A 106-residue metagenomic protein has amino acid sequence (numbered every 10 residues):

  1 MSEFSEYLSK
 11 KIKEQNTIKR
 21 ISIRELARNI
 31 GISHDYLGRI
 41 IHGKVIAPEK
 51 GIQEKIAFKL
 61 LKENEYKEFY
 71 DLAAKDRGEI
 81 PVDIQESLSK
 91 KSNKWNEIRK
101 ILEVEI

Functional and structural regions predicted by a protein language model:
M1-S22: A short, Lys/Arg-rich alpha-helix, primarily the initiator
E6, K10, R39, D71: DNA-binding alpha-helical recognition surfaces that contact promoter or target DNA
Q15-E25, P48-Q53, E79-D83: Short, charged amphipathic recognition helices of the HTH superfamily and cognate SANT/SANTA-like modules
G31-P48, K55, L72: Recognition helix of helix-turn-helix/homeodomain-like DNA-binding domains that insert into the DNA major groove
K50-K67: DNA major-groove recognition helix of helix-turn-helix/homeodomain DNA-binding modules
K67-E103: Short, charged recognition helix plus adjacent turn of helix-turn-helix-like nucleic-acid-binding domains
